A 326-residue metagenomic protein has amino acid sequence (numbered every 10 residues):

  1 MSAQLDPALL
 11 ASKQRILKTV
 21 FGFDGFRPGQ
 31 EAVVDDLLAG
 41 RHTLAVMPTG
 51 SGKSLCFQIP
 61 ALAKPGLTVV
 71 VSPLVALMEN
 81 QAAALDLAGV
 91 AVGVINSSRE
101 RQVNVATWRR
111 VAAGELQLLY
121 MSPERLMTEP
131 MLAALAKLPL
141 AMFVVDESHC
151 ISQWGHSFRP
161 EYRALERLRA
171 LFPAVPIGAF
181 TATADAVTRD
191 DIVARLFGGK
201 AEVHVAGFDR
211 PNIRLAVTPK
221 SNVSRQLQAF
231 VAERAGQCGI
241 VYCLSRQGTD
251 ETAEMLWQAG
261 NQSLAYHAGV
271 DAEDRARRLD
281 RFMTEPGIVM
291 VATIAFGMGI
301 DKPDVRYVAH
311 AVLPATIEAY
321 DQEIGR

Functional and structural regions predicted by a protein language model:
L5-V20, D24-P28, A32-S54, L62-K64 (+1 more regions): Helicase motor core with emphasis on the C-terminal RecA-like subdomain
